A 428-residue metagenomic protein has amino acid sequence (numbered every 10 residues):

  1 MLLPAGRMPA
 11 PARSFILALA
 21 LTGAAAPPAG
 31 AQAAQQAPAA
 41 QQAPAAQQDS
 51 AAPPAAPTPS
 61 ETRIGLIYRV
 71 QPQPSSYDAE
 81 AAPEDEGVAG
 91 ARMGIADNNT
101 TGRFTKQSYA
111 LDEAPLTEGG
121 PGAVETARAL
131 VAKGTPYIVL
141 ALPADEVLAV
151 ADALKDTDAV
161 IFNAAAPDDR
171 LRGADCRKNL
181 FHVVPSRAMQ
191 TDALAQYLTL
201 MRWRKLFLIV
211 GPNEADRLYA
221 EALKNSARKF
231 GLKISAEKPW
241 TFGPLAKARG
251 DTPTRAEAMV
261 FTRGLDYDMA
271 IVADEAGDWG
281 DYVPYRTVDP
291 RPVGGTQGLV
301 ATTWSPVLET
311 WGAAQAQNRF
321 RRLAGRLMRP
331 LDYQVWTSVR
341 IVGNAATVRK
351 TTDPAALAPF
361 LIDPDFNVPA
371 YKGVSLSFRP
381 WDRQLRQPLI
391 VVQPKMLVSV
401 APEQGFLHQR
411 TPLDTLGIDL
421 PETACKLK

Functional and structural regions predicted by a protein language model:
L2-P4, F15-L19, A31-K428: Extracytosolic ligand-binding ectodomains
M8, A12-S14: Twin-arginine (Tat) signal peptide motif
A25-P28: N-terminal signal peptide c-region/cleavage motif recognized by signal peptidases
